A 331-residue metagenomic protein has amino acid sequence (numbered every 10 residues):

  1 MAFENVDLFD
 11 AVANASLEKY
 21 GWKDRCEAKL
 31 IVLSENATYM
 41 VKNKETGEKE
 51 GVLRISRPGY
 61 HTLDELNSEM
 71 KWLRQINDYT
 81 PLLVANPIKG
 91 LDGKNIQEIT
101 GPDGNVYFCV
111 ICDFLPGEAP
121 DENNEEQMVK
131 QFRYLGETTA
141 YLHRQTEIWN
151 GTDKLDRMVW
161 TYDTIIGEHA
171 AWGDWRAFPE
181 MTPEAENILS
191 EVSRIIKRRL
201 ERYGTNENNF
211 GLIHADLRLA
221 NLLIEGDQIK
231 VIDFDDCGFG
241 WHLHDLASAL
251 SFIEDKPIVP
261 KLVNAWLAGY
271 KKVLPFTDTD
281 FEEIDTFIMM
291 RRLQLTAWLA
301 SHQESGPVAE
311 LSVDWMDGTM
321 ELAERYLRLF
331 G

Functional and structural regions predicted by a protein language model:
M1-E27: Juxta-kinase regulatory segment immediately upstream of eukaryotic protein kinase catalytic domains
F9-K19, N150-D153, I166-H214: An alpha-helical support segment within catalytic cores of ATP-dependent transferases
S34-E48, V52, P87, R194-L243: Active-site acidic catalytic loop and adjacent metal/ATP-binding pocket of ATP-dependent phosphoryl transfer enzymes
I55-V106, N123, V129-R133: A conserved alpha-helical element in kinase catalytic cores
P58, G93, I111-N123, A170-E180 (+1 more regions): A glycine-centered beta->alpha junction motif in the catalytic cores of kinase/phosphotransferase enzymes
L91, E122-E184: A cross-family kinase active-site recognition segment
H242-P275, R291-P307: Active-site activation/catalytic loop segments of kinase-like enzymes and analogous catalytic loops in related
L295-G331: ATP/Mg2+ or Mg2+-diphosphate-binding catalytic cores that bind nucleotide phosphates or diphosphates via glycine-rich
